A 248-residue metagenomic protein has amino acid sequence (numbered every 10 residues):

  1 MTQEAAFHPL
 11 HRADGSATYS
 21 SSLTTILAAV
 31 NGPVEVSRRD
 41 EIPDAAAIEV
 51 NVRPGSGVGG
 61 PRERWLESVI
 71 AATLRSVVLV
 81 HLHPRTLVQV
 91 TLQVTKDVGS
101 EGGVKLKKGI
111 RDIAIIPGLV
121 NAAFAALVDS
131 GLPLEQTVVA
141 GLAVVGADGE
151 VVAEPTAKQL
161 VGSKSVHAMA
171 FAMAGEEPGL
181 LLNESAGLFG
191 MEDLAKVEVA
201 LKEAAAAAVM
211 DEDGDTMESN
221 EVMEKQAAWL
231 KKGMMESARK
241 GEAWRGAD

Functional and structural regions predicted by a protein language model:
M1-D248: Polyanion-binding surfaces on beta-sheet-dominated domains and ring/shell assemblies
